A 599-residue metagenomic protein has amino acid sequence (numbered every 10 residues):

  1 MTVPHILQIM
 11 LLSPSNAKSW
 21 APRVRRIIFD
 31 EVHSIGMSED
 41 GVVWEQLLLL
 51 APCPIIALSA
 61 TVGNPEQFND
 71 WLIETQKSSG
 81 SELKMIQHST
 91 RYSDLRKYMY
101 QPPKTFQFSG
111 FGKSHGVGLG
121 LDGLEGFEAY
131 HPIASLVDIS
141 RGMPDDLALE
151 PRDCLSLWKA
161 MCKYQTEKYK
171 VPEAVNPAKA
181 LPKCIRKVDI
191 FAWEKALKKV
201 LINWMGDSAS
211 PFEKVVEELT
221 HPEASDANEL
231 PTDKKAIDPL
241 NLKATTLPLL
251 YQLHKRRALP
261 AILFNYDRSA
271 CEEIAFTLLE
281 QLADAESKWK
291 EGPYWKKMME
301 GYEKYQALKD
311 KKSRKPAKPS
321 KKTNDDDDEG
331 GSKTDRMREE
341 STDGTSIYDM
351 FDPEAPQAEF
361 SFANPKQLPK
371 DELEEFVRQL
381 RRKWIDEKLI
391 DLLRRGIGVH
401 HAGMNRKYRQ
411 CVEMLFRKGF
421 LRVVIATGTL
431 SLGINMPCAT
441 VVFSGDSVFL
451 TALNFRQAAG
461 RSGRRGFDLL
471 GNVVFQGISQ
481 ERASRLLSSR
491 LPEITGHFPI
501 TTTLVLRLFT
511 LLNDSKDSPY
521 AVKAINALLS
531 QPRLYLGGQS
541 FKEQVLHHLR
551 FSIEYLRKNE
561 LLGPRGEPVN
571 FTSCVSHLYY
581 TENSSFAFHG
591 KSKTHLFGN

Functional and structural regions predicted by a protein language model:
M1, K18-P22, K159, Y169-L250 (+3 more regions): Conserved C-terminal RecA-like helicase domain
M1-L12, N16, Q87-T90, K97-Y100: Inter-Walker segment of RecA-like/P-loop motor cores
P4-Q8, P14-I56: SF2 helicase catalytic motif II
I9-M10, R409-Q410, M414, F420 (+2 more regions): SF2 helicase motor core recognition
S34-R91, K97, P103-F111, G116-S135 (+5 more regions): Post-DEXD/H (motif II) to motif III coupling segment of the RecA-like Helicase ATP-binding lobe
I56-A60, P260-Y266: Conserved RecA-like ASCE P-loop NTPase motor core of nucleic-acid helicases/translocases
M436, S447-S488: Conserved segment of the helicase C-terminal RecA-like domain
T502-N599: C-terminal accessory/connector segments of nucleic-acid motor ATPases
